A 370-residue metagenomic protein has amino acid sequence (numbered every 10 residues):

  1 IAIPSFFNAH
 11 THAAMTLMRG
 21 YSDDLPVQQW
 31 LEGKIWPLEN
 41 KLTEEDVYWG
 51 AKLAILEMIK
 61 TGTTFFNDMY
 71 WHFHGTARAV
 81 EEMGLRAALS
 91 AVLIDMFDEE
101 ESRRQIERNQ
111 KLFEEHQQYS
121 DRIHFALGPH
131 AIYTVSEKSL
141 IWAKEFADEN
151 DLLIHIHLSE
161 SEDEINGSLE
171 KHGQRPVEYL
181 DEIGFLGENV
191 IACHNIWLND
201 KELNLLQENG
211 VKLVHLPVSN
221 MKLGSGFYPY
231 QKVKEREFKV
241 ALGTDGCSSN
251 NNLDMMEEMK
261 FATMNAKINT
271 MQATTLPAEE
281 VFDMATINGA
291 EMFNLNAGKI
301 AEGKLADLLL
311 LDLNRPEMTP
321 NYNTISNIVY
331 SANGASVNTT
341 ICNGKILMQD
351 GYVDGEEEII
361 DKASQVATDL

Functional and structural regions predicted by a protein language model:
I1-P4: Histidine-rich, glycine-flanked metal-binding segment
L17-W49, M83-D98, R103, E162-N189 (+3 more regions): Active-site gating loops and adjacent loop-to-helix segments of metal-dependent hydrolytic enzymes
R19-G84, E107-Y119, S364-D369: Alpha-helical scaffold segments that flank or form the walls of functional sites
T61-T63, L85, D151, G210-V211: A structural motif
T76-I196: Metal-coordinating catalytic core of metallo-dependent amide/deamination hydrolases
F185-P316, I328: Active-site-adjacent C-terminal substructures of enzyme catalytic domains
A285-L370: Active-site microenvironment of metallo-dependent hydrolases
